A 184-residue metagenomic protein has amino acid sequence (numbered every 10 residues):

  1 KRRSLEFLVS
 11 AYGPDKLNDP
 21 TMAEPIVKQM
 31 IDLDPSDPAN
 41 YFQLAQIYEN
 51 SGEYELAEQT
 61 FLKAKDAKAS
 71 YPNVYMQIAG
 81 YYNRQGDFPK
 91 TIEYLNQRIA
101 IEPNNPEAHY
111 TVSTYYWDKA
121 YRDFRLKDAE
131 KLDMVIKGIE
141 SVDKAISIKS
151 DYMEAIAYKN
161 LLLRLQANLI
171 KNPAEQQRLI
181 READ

Functional and structural regions predicted by a protein language model:
K1, P35-S36, A69, P103 (+1 more regions): Short coil turns that delineate tetratricopeptide repeat
R3-F7, Q43, Q77, T111 (+1 more regions): Canonical tetratricopeptide repeat
G13-Q29, N50-K63, R84-Q97, D123-K144 (+1 more regions): Structural signature of tandem alpha-helical TPR/SEL1-like repeats, specifically the intra-repeat loop/turn
V74-Y81: Basic, amphipathic N-terminal segments that precede the first structured/catalytic domain
